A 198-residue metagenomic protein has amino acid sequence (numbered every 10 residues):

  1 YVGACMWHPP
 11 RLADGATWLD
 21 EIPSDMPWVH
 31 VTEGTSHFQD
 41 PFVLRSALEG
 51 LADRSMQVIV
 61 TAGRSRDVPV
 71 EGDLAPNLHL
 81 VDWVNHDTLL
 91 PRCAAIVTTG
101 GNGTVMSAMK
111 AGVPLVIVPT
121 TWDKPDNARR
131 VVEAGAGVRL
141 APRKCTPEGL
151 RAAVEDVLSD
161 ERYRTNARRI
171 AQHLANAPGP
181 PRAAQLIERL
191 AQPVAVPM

Functional and structural regions predicted by a protein language model:
Y1-A95: Donor-nucleotide binding loops and adjacent catalytic segments primarily of GT-B fold Leloir glycosyltransferases
V2, V81, V118, L140-A141: Hydrophobic residues at beta-strand termini and immediately following loops that shape nucleotide-binding pockets
F42-L44, E71-D73, A108-A111, R129-R130 (+1 more regions): Short amphipathic alpha-helical segments
D82-R130: A donor-sugar binding/catalytic signature common to diverse glycosyltransferases and related nucleotide-sugar
W122-A153, R182: Change "using UDP/GDP/dTDP sugars" to "using nucleotide sugars
P147-M198: C-terminal amphipathic helix plus adjacent low-complexity, charged tail appended to glycosyltransferase catalytic
